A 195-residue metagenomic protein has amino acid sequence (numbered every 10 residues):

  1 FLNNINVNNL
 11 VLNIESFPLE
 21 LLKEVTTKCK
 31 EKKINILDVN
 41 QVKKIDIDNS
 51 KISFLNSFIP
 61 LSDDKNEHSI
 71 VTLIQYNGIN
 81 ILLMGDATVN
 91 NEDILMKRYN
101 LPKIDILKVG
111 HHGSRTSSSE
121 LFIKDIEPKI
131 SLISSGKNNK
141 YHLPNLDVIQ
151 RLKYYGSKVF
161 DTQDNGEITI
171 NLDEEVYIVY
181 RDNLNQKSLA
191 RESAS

Functional and structural regions predicted by a protein language model:
F1-S195: Non-globular, low-confidence helical/coil segments that flank catalytic cores
